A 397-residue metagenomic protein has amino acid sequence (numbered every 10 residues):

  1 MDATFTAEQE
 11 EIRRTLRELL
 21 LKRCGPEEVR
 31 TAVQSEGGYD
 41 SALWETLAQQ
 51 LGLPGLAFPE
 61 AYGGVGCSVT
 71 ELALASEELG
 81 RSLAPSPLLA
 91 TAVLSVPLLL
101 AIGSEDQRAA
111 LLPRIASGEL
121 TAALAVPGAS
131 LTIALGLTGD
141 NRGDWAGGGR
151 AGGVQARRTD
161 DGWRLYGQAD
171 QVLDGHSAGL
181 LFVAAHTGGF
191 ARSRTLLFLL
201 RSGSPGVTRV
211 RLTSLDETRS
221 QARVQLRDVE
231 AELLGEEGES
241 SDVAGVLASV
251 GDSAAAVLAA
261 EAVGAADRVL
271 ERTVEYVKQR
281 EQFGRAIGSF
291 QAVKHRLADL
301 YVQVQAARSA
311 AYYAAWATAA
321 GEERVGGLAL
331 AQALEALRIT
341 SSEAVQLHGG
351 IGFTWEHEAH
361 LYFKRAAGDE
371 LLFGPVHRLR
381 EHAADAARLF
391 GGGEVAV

Functional and structural regions predicted by a protein language model:
M1-G80, I102-E105, R114, G118 (+3 more regions): Alpha-helical interface subdomain recognition
S86, E105-L112, T121-A123: Short secondary-structure capping/junction motifs at helix and strand boundaries
S86-D106: N-terminal glycine-rich flavin-associated loop
G118-L137: A short, Trp-centered hydrophobic/proline-enriched beta-strand micro-motif
L120, R150-G152, S177-G179, S193-R194 (+4 more regions): A generic structural signal for well-ordered coil/turn residues at beta-strand boundaries that shape enzyme active-site
A125, Q168-V207: A short core secondary-structure module
G136-R142, Q171-V172, R201-E236: Flexible, small-/acidic-enriched active-site or ligand-binding loops
V154-A156: A structural signal for short hydrophobic beta-strand segments in well-ordered beta-sheet cores
